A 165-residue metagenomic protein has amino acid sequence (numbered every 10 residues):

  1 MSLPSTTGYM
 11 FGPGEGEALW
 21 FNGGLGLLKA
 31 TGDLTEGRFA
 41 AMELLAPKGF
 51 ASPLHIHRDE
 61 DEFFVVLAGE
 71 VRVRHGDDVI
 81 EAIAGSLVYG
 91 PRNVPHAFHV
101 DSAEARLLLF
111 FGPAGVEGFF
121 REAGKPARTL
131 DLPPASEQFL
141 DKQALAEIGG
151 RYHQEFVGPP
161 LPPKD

Functional and structural regions predicted by a protein language model:
M1-F39, L132-D165: A short, N-terminal "cap"/entry segment at the start of jelly-roll beta-barrel domains of the cupin/DSBH fold
N22, R74-G76, D101: Short strand-coil-strand connectors
A30-T31, P53-R58, H99-D101: Short histidine-centered beta-strand/loop micro-motifs that create catalytic or ligand/metal-coordination sites
L34, L44, A51-S52: N-terminal first-folded block
A41-P47, I56-H75, F110-P113: Short, conserved beta-strand element in jelly-roll/cupin
R72, R92-E117: Ligand-binding loop in jelly-roll beta-barrel domains
D77-P95: Short acidic-glycine-tyrosine-enriched beta hairpin
R106, G118-P133: A hydrophobic, small-residue-rich beta->alpha segment in the mid-to-C-terminal subdomain of diverse proteins
